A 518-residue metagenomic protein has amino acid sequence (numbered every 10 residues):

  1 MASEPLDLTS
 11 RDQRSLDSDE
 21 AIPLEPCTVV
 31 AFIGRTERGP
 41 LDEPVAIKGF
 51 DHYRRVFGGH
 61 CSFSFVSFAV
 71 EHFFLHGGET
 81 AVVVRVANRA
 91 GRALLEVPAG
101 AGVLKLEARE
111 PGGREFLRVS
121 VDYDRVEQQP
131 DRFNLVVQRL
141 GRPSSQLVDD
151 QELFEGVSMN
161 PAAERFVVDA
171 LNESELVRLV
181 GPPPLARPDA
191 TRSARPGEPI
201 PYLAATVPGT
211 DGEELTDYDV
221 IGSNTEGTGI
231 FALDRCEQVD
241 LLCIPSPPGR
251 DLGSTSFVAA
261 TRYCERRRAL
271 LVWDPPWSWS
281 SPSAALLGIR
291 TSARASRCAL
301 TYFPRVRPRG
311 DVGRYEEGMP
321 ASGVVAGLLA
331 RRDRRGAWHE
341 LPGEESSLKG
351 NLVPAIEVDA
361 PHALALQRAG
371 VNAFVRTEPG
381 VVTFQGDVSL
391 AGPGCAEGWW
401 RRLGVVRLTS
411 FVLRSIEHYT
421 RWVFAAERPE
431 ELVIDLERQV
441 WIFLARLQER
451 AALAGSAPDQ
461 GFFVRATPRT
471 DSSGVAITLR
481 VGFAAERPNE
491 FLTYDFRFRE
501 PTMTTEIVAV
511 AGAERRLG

Functional and structural regions predicted by a protein language model:
M1-G112, Q138-G141, F231-G518: Structured, hydrophobic secondary-structure cores that serve as assembly/anchoring elements
M1-G34, G58-H76, A101-T225, V258 (+2 more regions): Small/polar, repeat-rich beta-turn/loop motifs that tile beta-strand-dominated architectures
